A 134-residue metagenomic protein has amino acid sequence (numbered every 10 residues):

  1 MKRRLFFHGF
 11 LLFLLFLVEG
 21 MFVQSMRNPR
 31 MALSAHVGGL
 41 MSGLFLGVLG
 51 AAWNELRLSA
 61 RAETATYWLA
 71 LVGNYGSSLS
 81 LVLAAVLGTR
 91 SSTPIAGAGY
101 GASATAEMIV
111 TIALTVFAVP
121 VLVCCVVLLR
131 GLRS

Functional and structural regions predicted by a protein language model:
M1-R4, F22-M31, V48-W68, A84-I95 (+1 more regions): Juxtamembrane membrane-water interface segments of multi-pass membrane proteins, especially cytoplasmic-side
K2-R3, F7, A65, T105-I112: Structural motif marking the loop-to-transmembrane transition
L5-F22, L33-W53, L69-A85, L114-V127: Hydrophobic cores of alpha-helical transmembrane segments in multi-pass integral membrane proteins
N28-P29, A35, E107: Membrane-helix interfacial "entry" motifs
S91-I109: Short, membrane-exposed interhelical loops at transmembrane-helix boundaries
